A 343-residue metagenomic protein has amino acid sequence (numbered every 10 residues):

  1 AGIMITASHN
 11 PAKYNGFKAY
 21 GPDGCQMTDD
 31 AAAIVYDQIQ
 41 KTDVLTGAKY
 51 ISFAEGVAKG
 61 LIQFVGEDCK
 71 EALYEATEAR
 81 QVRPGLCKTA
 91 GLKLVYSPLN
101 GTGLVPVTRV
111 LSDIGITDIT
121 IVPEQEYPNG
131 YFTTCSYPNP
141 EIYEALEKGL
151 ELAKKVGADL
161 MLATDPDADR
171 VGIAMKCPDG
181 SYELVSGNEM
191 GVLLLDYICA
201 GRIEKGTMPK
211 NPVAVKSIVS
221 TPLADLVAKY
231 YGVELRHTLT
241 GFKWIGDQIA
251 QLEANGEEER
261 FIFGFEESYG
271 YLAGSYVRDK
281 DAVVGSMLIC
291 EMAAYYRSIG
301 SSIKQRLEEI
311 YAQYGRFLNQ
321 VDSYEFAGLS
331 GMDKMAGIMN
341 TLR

Functional and structural regions predicted by a protein language model:
A1-D43, N139-A163, A168, V192-I198 (+3 more regions): Phosphate/diphosphate-binding loops
T6, N10-A12, G47-I51, I121-E126 (+3 more regions): Core alpha/beta catalytic barrel or barrel-like domain that forms the active/cofactor pocket in diverse metabolic
A7-N10, L94, P98-V110, P166 (+2 more regions): Conserved phosphate/anionic-ligand binding catalytic regions in large, soluble enzymes, centered on
K13-A19, Q40, V105-V110, Y131-C135 (+7 more regions): Short acidic, glycine/serine/threonine-rich loops at helix termini
N15-A153: Gly/Ser/Thr-enriched, mixed-charge loops and adjacent short helices that form phosphate/oxyanion-binding elements
Q26, D30-I34, D68-A72, G101-P106 (+9 more regions): Conserved active-site and cofactor/substrate-binding residues in soluble primary-metabolism enzymes
M27-T28, C177-I203: Cysteine protease catalytic core and zymogen-processing segment of caspase-like enzymes
K154, A158-L160, S181-E183, G201-R343: Phosphate-binding and adjacent anionic-ligand microenvironments
